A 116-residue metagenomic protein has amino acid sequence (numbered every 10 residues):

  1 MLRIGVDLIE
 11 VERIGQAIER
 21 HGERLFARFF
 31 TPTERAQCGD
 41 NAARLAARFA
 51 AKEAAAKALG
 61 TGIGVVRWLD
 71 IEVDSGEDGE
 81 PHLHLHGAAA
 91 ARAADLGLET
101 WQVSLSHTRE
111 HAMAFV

Functional and structural regions predicted by a protein language model:
M1-F115: Core catalytic alpha/beta fold that binds nucleotide/phospho-ligands
